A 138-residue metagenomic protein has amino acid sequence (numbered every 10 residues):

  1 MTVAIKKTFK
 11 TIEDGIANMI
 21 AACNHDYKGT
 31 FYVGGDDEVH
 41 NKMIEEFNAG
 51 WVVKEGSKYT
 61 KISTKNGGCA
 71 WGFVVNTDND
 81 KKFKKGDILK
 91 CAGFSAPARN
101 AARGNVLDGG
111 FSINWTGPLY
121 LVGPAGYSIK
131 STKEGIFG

Functional and structural regions predicted by a protein language model:
T2-V53: Negatively charged, low-complexity tracts enriched in Asp/Glu with abundant Ser/Thr
N41-K84, L89: Amphipathic, interaction-prone secondary-structure segments
K85-P118: A short, surface-exposed interaction/processing loop segment used at functional sites
F111-G123, Y127-T132: Active-site-proximal segments of catalytic enzyme domains that coordinate small-molecule cofactors or metal ions
T132-G138: Short acidic DE-rich linear segments
